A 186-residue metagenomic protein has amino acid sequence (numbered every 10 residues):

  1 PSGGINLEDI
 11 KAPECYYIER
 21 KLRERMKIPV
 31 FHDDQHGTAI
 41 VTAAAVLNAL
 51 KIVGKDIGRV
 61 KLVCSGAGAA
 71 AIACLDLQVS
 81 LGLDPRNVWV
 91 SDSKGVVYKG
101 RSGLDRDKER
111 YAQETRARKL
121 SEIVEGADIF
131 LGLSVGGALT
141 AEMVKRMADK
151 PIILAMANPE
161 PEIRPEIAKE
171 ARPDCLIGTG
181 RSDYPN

Functional and structural regions predicted by a protein language model:
P1-S2, R25-I28, I57-K61, L83-N87 (+3 more regions): Short coil/turn connectors at secondary-structure junctions
P1-V60: Glycine/serine-rich phosphate-binding loop and adjoining beta1-alpha1 elements at the start of nucleotide-handling
N6-D9, V30-D33, C64, V90 (+3 more regions): General beta-strand structural signal in soluble alpha/beta enzymes
D9-A12, D33-H36, S93-G95, V135-G136 (+2 more regions): Short, ordered loop/turn segments at secondary-structure junctions
Y16-Y17, C74, G100, T140-E142 (+1 more regions): Short glycine-/acidic-enriched loop or helix-start segments at secondary-structure transitions that form or flank
I18-R25, V124-G126, S134-I153: Rossmann-fold NAD(P) dinucleotide-binding segment
H36, I40-L131, V135: Glycine-rich phosphate/diphosphate-binding loop of Rossmann-like nucleotide-binding domains
G137-N186: Rossmann-fold NAD(P)-binding glycine/threonine-rich loop
